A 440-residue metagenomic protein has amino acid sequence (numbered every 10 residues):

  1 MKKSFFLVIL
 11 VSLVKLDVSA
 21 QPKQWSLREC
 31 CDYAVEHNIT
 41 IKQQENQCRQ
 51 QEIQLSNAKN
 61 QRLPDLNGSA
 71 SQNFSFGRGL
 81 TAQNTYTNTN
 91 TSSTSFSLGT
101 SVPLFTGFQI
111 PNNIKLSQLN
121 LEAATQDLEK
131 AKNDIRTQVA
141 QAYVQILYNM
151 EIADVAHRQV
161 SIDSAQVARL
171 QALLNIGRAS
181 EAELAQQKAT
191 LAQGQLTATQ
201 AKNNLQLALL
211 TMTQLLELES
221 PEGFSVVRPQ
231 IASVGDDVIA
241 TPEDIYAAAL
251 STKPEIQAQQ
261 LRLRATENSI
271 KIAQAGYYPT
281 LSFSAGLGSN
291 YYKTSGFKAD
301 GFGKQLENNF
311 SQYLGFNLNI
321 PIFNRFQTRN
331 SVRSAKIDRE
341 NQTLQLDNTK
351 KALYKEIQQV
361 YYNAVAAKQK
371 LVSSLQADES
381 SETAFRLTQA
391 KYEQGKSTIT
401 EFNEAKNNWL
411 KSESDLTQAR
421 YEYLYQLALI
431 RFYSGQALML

Functional and structural regions predicted by a protein language model:
S4-V14: Sec-dependent N-terminal signal peptides
A20-N67, S71, G77, S220 (+4 more regions): Bacterial Sec-pathway N-terminal export signals of envelope proteins
Q21-A142, L281, A285, F326-R329: Short flexible linkers and secondary-structure junctions
P22-K23, S69-P103, P229-D237, K271 (+2 more regions): Small/polar, glycine/serine/threonine/aspartate-rich low-complexity segments that form flexible
W25, D134-A248, N363, A367: Periplasmic alpha-helical coiled-coil/stalk elements that build and connect Gram-negative outer-membrane
K42-N46, K59-N60, N90, L104-K132 (+6 more regions): Sec/SRP-type N-terminal targeting helices
N46, Q193-L218, D378-Q436: Short segments within alpha-helical structural elements
S97-G99, Y143, Y246, G315-N317 (+1 more regions): Membrane-embedded beta-strand positions in outer-membrane beta-barrel channels/transporters
